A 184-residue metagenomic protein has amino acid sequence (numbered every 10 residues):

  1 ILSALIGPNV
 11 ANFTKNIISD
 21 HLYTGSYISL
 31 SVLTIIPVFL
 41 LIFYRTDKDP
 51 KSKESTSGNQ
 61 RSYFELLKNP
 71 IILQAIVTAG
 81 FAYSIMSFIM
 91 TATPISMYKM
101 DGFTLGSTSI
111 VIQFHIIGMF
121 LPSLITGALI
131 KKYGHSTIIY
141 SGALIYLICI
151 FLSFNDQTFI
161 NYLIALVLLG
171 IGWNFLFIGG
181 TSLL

Functional and structural regions predicted by a protein language model:
G7, A11-N12, S31-S52: C-terminal membrane-cytosol helix-exit motif in multi-pass small-molecule transporters
K15, L121-H135: Helix-to-loop junctions at the C-terminal end of transmembrane segments in multipass secondary transporters
T46-I76: Juxtamembrane intracellular "pre-TM" segments in multi-pass secondary transporters
K68-M86, V167: Pair of pore-lining "gating" transmembrane helices in MFS-fold secondary transporters
T91-V111: Short amphipathic helix-loop junctions that connect adjacent transmembrane helices in Major Facilitator Superfamily/SLC
T137-L152: Structural signature of the two symmetry-related core transmembrane helices
F154-A165: Helix-loop junctions at membrane interfaces in 12-TM secondary transporters
F175-L184: Intracellular juxtamembrane helix-capping segments at the cytosolic ends of symmetry-related transmembrane helices
